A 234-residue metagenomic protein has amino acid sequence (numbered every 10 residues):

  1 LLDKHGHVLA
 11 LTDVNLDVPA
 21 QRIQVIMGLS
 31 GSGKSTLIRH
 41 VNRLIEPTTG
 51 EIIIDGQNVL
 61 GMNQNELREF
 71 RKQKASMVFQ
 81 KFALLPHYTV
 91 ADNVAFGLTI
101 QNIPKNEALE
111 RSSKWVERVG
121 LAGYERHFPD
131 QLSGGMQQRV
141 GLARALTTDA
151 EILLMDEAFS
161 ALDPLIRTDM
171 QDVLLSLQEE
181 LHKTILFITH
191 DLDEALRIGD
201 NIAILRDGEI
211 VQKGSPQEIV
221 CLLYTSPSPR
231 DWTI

Functional and structural regions predicted by a protein language model:
L1, Q57-N58, T99, N106-G123 (+1 more regions): Conserved ABC ATPase "signature" region
N42: Helix-to-loop junction immediately C-terminal to a conserved catalytic motif
Y88-F96: Short coil-to-helix segment of the ABC ATPase nucleotide-binding domain corresponding to the Q-loop/switch region
F128-L132, M136: Conserved ABC ATPase signature
T147-E151: A short, proline-enriched helix->beta-strand linker immediately N-terminal to the Walker B motif in ABC-type P-loop
D207-G208: Conserved ABC ATPase "signature" C-loop
K213-G214: ABC ATPase "signature
Y224, R230-I234: Single conserved hydrophobic/aromatic residue that forms the stacking wall/gate of nucleotide- or nucleobase-binding
